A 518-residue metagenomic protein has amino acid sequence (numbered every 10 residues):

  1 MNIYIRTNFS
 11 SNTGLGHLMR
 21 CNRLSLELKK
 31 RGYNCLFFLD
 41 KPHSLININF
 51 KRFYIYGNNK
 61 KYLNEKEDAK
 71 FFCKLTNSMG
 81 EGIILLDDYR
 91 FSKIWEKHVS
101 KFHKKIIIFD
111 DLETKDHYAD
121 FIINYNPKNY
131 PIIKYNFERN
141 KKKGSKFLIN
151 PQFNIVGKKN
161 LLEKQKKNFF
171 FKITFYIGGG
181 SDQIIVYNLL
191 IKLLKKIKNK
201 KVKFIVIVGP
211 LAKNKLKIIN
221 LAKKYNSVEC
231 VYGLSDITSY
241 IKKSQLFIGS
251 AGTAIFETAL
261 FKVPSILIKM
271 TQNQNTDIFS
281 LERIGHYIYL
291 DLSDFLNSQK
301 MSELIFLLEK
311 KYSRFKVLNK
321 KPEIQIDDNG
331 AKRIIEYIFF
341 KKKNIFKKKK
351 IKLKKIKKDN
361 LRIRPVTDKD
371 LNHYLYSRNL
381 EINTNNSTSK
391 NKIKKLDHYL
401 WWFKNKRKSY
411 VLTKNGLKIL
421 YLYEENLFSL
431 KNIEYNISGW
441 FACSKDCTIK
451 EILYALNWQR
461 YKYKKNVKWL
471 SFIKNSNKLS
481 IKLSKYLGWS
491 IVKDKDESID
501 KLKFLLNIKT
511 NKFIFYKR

Functional and structural regions predicted by a protein language model:
I5-E27, Y33, F38-K142: Active-site and donor-binding regions of nucleotide-sugar-utilizing enzymes
Y118-I184, L216: A nucleotide-sugar donor-handling region in carbohydrate enzymes
N168-K243: Donor-nucleotide binding loops and adjacent catalytic segments primarily of GT-B fold Leloir glycosyltransferases
K242-T253: Acidic donor-binding loop of glycosyltransferase active sites
I288, F295-E323, K341, K465: Conserved donor-nucleotide binding/catalytic region of nucleotide-linked donor-dependent transferases
D327-K354: C-terminal alpha-helical cap of glycosyltransferases
K431-K445, F472: Conserved acetyl-CoA binding element of GNAT-fold acetyltransferases
L470-I481: Conserved beta-strand-loop-alpha-helix junction that forms the acyl-donor binding cleft
